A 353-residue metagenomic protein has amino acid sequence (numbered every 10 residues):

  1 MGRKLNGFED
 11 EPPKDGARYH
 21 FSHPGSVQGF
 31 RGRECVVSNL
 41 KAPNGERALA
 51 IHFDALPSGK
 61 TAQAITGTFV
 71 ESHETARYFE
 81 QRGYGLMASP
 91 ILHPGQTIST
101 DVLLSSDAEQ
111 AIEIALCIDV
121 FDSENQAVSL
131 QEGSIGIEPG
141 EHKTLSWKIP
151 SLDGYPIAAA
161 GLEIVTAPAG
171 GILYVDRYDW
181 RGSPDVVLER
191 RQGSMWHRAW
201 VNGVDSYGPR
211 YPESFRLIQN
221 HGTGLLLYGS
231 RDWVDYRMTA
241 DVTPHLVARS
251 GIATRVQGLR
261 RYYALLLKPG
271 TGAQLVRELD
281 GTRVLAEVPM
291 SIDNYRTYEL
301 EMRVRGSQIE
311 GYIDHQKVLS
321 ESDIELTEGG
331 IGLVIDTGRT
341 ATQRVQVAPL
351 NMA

Functional and structural regions predicted by a protein language model:
M1-I118, E124-S129, S134-T144, P150-A353: Extracellular glycan-recognition regions
